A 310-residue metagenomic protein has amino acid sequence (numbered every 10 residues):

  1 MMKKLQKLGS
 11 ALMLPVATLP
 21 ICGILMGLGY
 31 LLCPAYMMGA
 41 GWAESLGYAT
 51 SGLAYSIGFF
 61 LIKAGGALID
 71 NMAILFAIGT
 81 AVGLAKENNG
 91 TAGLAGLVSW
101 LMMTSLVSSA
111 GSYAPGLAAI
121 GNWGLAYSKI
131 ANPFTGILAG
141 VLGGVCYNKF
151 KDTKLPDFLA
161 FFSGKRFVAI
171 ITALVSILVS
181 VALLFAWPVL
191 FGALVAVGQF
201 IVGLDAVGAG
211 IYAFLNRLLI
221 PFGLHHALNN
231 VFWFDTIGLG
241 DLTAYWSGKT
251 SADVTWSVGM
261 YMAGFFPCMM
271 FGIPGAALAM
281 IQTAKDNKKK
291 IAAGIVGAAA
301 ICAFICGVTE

Functional and structural regions predicted by a protein language model:
M1-P156, F167-E310: Pore-lining transmembrane helices
S163-K165: Transmembrane-helix boundary/entry motifs in multi-pass membrane transporters
